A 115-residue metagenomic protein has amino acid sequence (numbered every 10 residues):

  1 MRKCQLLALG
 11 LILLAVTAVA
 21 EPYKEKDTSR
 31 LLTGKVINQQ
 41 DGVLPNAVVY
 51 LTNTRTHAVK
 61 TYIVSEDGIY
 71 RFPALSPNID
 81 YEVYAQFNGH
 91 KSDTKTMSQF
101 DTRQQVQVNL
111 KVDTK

Functional and structural regions predicted by a protein language model:
E21-E25, Q99-K115: Extracellular beta-sheet/turn segments enriched in Thr/Pro/Gly and aliphatic residues
T33-L44: Structural motif
G42, A47-L51, V83, S98: Hydrophobic beta-strand segments
R55-I69: Short, acidic Ser/Thr/Gly-rich low-complexity loop/linker segments typical of extracellular and cell-surface proteins
H57, Y84-T96: A short, solvent-exposed loop/turn motif at the edges and junctions of modular extracellular/periplasmic domains
F72-I79: Short Pro-Gly-centered beta-turn/loop motif in secreted/extracellular proteins
